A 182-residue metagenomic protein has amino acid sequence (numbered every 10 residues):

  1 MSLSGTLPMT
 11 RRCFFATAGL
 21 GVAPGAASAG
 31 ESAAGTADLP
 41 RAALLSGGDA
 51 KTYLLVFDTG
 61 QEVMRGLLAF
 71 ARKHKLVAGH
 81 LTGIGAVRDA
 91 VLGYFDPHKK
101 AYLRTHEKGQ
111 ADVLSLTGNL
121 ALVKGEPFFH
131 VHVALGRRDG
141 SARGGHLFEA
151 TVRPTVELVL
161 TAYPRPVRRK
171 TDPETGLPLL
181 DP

Functional and structural regions predicted by a protein language model:
S2-G21: N-terminal secretory signal peptides and thylakoid transit peptides that target proteins across membranes
A16-T17, A26-A27, S32: Cleavable N-terminal signal peptides
G21-V22, H74: Generic hydrophobic alpha-helical segments
P24-G25, V77: Generic macromolecular interface patches on structured domains
G30-H74, A78-T82, R88-F129, A134-P182: N-terminal intrinsically disordered, cationic/polar leader segments that include organellar targeting peptides
